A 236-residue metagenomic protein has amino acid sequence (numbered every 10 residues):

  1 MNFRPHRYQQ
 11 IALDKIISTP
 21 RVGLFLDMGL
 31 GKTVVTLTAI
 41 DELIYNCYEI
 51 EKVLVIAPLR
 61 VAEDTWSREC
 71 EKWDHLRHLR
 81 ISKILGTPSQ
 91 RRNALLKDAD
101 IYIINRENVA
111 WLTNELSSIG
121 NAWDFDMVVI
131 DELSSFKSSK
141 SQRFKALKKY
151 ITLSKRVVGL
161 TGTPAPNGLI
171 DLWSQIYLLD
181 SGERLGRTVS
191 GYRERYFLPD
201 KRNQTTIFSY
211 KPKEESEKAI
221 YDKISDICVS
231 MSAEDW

Functional and structural regions predicted by a protein language model:
M1-K145, K149-K155, V189-E215, I227: SF2 helicase/translocase NTPase motor core, specifically the RecA-like lobe 1 inter-motif segment between Walker
M28-G29, S154-L169, Y177: Conserved helicase ATPase motor motifs in RecA-like P-loop NTPase domains
L169, E217-Y221: Amphipathic alpha-helical transducer elements in NTP-driven molecular machines
L169-W173, R193-E194: Conserved AAA+ ATPase core "coupling" helix
L172-T188: A short helix-turn-beta junction within AAA+ P-loop NTPase domains corresponding to the substrate/partner-engaging
E234-W236: Conserved helicase/translocase motor-coupling segment
